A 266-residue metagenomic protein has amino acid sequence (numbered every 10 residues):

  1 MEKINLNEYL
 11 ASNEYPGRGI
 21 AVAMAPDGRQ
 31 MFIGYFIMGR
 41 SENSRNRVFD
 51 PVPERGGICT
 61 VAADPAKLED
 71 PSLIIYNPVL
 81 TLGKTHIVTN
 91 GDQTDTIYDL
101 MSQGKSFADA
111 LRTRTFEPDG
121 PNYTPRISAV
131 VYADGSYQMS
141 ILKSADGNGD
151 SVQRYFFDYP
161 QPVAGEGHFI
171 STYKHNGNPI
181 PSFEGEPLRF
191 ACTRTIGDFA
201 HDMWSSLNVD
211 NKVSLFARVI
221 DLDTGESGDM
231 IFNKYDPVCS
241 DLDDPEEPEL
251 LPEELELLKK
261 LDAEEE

Functional and structural regions predicted by a protein language model:
M1-E266: Conserved short alpha-helical segments that host acidic/polar catalytic motifs at enzyme active sites
